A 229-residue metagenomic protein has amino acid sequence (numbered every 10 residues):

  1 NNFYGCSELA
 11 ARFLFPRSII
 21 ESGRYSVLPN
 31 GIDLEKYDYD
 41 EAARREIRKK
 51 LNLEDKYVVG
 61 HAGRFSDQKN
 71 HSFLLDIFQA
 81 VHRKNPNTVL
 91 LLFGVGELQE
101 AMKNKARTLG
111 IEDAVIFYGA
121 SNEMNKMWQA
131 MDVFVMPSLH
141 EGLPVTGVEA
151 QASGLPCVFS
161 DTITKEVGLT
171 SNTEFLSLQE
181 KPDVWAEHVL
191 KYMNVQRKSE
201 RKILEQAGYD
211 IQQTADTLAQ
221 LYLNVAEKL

Functional and structural regions predicted by a protein language model:
N1-Y37: A short, active-site helix/loop in glycosyltransferases that binds the activated sugar's phosphate group
D38-L53: A short helix/loop element that forms part of the nucleotide-sugar donor recognition site in Leloir-type
Y57, H61-A80, E97-K103: A conserved mid-protein helix/loop that constitutes part of the nucleotide-sugar donor-binding site
K103-G119: Nucleotide-activated donor-binding/catalytic signature segment of Leloir-type glycosyltransferases, i.e., the conserved
A120, L139: Aromatic "clamp/platform" in nucleotide-sugar-dependent glycosyltransferases that forms part of the donor/acceptor
P156-S160: Short hydrophobic beta-strand element within catalytic cores of glycosyltransferases and related nucleotide-activated
E166-N194, Q212: Change "using UDP/GDP/dTDP sugars" to "using nucleotide sugars
Q196-L229: A charged, aromatic-enriched C-terminal amphipathic alpha-helix characteristic of glycosyltransferases across folds
